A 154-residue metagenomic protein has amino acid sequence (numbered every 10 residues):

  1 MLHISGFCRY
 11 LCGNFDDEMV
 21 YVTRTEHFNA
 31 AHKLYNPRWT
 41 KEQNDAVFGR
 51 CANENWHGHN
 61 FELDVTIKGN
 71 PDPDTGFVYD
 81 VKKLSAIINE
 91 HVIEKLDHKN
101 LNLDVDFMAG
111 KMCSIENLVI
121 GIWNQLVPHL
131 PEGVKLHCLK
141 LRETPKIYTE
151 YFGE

Functional and structural regions predicted by a protein language model:
L2-E154: Charge-rich, low-complexity N-terminal segments
